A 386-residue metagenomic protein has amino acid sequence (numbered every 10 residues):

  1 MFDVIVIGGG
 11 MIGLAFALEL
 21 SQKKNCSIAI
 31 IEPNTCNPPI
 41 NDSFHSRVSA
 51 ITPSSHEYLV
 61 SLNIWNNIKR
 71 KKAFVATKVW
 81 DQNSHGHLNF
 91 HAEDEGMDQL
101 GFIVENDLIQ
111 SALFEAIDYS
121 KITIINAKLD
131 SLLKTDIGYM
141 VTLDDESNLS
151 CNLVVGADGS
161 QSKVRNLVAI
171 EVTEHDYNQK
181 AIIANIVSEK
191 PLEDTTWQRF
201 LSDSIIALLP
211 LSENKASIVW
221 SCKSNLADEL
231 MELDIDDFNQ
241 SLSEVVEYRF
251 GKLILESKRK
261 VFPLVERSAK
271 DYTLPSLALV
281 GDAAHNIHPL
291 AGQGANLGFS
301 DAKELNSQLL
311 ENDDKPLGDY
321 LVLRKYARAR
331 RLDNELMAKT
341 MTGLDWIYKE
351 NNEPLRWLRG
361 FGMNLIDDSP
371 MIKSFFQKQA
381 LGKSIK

Functional and structural regions predicted by a protein language model:
M1-G10, A29: Beta1/beta-strand and adjacent pyrophosphate-binding region of the FAD-binding site in flavoprotein oxidoreductases
G13-L14: N-terminal Rossmann-fold NAD(P) dinucleotide-binding loop
S21-F44: Glycine-rich FAD pyrophosphate-binding loop
D42-Q82: N-terminal FAD cofactor-binding segment of flavoenzymes
L59, S147, L153-K252, R259: Conserved FAD-binding catalytic core of PHBH/FMO-like flavoproteins
V60-S61, K71-L167, E174-K180: Conserved N-terminal helical subregion
D228-L321: FAD/FMN-dependent oxidoreductases across multiple families
S307-K386: C-terminal helical "tail/cap" subdomain of flavin- and related membrane-associated enzymes
